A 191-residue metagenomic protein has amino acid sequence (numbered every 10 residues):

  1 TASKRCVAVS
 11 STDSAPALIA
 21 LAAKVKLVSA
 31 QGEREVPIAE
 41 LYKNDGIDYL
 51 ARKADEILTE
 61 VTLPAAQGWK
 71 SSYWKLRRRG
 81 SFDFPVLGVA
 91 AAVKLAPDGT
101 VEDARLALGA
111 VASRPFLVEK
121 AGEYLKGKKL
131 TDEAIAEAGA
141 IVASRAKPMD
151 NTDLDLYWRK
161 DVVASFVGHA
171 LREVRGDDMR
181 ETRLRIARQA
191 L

Functional and structural regions predicted by a protein language model:
T1-L191: C-terminal structural segment of proteins
